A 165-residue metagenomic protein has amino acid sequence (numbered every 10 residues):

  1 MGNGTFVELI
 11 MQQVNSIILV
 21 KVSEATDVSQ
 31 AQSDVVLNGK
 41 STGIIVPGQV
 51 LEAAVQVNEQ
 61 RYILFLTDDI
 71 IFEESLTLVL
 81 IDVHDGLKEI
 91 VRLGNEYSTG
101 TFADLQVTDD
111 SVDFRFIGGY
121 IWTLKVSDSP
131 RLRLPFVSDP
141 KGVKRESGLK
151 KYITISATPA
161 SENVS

Functional and structural regions predicted by a protein language model:
G2-D34, S41, L132-S165: Sequence/structural signature of beta-propeller modules and their immediately flanking N-terminal secretory/stalk
G2-T5, L78, K88: Extracellular glycoprotein-like low-complexity segments
Q13-E24, Q60-I71, D109-I117: Short beta-strand elements that form the blades of beta-propeller/WD-repeat-like and other beta-sheet-rich scaffold
S16, P47-N58, E96-Q106, K141-A157: Repeated scaffold domains used in trafficking and secretory/extracellular systems, primarily beta-propellers
S29-Q32, I71-V79, Y120-V126: Structural motif
V35-H84: Short, well-structured hydrophobic secondary-structure segments
S41-P47, E89-N95, L132-L134: Aromatic (tryptophan-biased) beta-strands that constitute blades/sheets of beta-rich domains
R92-L132: Short aromatic loop motif centered on NTY/YTY
